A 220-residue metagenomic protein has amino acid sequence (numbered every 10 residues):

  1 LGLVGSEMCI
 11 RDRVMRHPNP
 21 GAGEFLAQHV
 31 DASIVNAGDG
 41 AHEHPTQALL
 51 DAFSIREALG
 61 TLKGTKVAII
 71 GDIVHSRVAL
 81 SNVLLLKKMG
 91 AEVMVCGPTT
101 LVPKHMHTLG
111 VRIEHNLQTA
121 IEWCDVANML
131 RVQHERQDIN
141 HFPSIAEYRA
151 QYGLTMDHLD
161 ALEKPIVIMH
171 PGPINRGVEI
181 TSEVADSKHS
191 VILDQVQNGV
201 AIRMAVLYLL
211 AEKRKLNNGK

Functional and structural regions predicted by a protein language model:
L1-G5, I10: Single conserved hydrophobic/aromatic residue that forms the stacking wall/gate of nucleotide- or nucleobase-binding
R11-L85, H170: Anion-binding alpha/beta catalytic cores of soluble intermediary-metabolism enzymes, centered on
H29-D31, M89, H107-L109, L162-K164 (+1 more regions): Short, structured coil segments at secondary-structure junctions
S33-G38, I113, V191-D194: Short hydrophobic/aromatic-enriched beta-strand-loop microsegments
G38-E43, P98-T99, Q195-G199: Short, acidic/turn-prone active-site loops that include or flank metal/cofactor- and phosphate-binding residues
E57-L130: Glycine-rich phosphate/diphosphate-binding loop of Rossmann-like nucleotide-binding domains
M106-E183: Rossmann-like adenosine-cofactor binding region
P165-I166, P171-K220: Adenosine-phosphate binding glycine-rich loop
